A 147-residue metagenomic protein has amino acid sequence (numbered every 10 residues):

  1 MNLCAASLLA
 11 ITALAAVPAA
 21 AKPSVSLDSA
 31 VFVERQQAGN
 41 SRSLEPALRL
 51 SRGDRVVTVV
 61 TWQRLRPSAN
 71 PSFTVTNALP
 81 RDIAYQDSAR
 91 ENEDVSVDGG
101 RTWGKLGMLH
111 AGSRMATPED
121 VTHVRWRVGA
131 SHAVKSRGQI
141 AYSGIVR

Functional and structural regions predicted by a protein language model:
M1-A5: Positively charged n-region of N-terminal signal peptides that target proteins for export
A6-A15: Bacterial N-terminal signal peptides
P18-R147: Exported/extracytosolic protein signature
